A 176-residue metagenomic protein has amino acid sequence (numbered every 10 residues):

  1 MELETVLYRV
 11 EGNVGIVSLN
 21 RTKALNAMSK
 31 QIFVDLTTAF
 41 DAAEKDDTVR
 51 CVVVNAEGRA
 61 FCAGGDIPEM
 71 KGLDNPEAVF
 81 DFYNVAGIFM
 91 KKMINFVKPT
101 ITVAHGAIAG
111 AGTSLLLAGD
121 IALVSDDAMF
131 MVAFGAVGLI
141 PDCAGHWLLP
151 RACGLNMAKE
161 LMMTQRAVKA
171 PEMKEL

Functional and structural regions predicted by a protein language model:
M1-E57, K91: Conserved CoA-thioester-binding segment of acyl-CoA-metabolizing enzymes
V17, V54, D66, L115-L117 (+1 more regions): Hydrophobic/aromatic residues within transmembrane alpha-helices of multi-pass small-molecule transporters
N20, G65, H105: Histidine-centered beta-alpha loop that forms part of the nucleotide-sugar donor binding/catalytic region in diverse
A27-K30, A63, G72, A136 (+2 more regions): Phosphate-coordinating loops and pocket residues in cytosolic domains that bind phosphorylated ligands
I32-D35, F82-V85, L115: Hydrophobic alpha-helical membrane-association signature
N55-K92, I108: Glycine- (often His-adjacent) and acidic-residue-rich active-site loop that binds/positions the CoA thioester
K91-L176: Crotonase-fold acyl-CoA enzyme core
